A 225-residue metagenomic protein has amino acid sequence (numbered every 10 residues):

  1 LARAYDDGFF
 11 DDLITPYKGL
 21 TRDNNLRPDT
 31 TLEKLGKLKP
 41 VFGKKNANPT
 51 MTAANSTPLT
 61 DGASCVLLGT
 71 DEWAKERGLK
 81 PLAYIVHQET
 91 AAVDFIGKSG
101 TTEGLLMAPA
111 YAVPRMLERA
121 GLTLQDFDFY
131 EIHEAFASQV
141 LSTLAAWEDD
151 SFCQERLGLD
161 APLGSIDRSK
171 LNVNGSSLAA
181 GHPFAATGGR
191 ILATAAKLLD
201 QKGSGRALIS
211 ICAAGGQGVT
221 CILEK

Functional and structural regions predicted by a protein language model:
L1, F10, N24, P28-T31 (+4 more regions): Generic structural signal for well-ordered, non-membrane alpha-helical segments in soluble metabolic enzymes
L1-E76, E148-K170, A179: N-terminal extracellular/periplasmic Venus flytrap/periplasmic-binding protein-like
L1-F9, C65-E72, L144, G181-S204 (+1 more regions): Active-site-proximal alpha-helical scaffold in enzymes
L20, F95-A179: Active-site pocket-lining segment
L32-Y111, R115, R119-A120, A193-T194 (+2 more regions): Condensing-enzyme catalytic core mediating Claisen C-C bond formation in acyl metabolism
K45-L59, D126-A135, D167-T187, R206-A213: Cysteine-centered functional microenvironments
L79, I96-K98, S142-L144, P183 (+1 more regions): Short acidic, glycine/serine/threonine-rich loops at helix termini
H87-D94, H133-S138, G175-A179, I211-Q217 (+1 more regions): Acidic, glycine-rich active-site loops and adjacent beta-strand->loop/helix elements that engage anionic groups
